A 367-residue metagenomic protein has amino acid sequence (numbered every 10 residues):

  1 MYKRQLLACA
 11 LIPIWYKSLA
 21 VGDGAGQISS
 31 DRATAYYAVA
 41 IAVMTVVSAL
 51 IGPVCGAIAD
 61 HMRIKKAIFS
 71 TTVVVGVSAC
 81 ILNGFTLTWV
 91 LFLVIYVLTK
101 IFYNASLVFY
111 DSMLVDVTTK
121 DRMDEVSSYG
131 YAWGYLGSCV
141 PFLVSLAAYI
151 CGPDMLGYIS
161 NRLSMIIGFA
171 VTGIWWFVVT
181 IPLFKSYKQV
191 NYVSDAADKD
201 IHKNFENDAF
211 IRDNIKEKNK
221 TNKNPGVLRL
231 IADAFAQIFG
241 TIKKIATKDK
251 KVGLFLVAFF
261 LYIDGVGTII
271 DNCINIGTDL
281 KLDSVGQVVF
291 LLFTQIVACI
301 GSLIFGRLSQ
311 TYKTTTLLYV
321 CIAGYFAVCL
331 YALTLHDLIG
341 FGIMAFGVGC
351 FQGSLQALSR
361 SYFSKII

Functional and structural regions predicted by a protein language model:
K3-T45, K251-A258, Y262-D283, Q287-F290: Helix-loop boundary and gating motifs at the non-cytosolic
L50-R63, I300-K313: Helix-to-loop junctions at the C-terminal end of transmembrane segments in multipass secondary transporters
A67-L82, T316-Y331: Structural signature of the two symmetry-related core transmembrane helices
G84-Y96, L333-M344: Helix-loop junctions at membrane interfaces in 12-TM secondary transporters
A105-T119, S354-I367: Intracellular juxtamembrane helix-capping segments at the cytosolic ends of symmetry-related transmembrane helices
S127-Y149: Glycine-rich segments within core transmembrane alpha-helices of 12-TM secondary carriers
S145-P153, G173-S194: C-terminal membrane-cytosol helix-exit motif in multi-pass small-molecule transporters
Q189-L256: Juxtamembrane intracellular "pre-TM" segments in multi-pass secondary transporters
